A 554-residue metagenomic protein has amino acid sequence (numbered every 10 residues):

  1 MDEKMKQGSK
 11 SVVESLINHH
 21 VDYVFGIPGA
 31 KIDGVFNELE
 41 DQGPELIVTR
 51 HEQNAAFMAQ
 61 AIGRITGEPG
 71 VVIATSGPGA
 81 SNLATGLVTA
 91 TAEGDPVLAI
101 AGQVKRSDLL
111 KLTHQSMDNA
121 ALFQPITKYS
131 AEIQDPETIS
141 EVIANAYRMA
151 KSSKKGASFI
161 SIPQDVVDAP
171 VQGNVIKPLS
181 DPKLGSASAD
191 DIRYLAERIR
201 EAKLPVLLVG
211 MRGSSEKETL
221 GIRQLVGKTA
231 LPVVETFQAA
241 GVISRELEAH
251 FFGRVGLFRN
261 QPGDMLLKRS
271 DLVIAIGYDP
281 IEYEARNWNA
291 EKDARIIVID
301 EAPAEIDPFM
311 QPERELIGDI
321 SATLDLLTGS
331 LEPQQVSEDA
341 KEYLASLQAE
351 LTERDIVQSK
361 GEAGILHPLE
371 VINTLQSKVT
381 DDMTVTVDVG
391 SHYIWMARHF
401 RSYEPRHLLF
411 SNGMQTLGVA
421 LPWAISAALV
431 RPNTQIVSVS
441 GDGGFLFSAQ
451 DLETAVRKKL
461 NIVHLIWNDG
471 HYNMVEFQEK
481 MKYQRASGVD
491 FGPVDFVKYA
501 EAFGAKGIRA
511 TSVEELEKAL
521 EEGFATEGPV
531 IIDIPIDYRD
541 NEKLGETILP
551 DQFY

Functional and structural regions predicted by a protein language model:
D2-E3, E137, K292-Y393, V513-E522 (+1 more regions): Phosphate/pyrophosphate-binding active-site segments
D2-Q335, T374, K378-D381, N461-H464 (+2 more regions): N-terminal alpha/beta PP-like core and its mobile active-site loop of ThDP/TPP-dependent enzymes
S9-V13, I17-H19, A30, V35-F36 (+3 more regions): Active-site diphosphate/adenylate-binding microenvironment
G29, E216, D264, G318-S321 (+6 more regions): Conserved structured core elements
I100, L109-Q115, R245, F258 (+4 more regions): Thiamine diphosphate
L208, T386, S440: Short hydrophobic beta-strand that contains or immediately precedes a catalytic carboxylate
E282-A285, D293, L327-P333, D339-L351 (+4 more regions): Hydrophobic, well-ordered secondary-structure segments that either form specific early membrane-associated helices used
